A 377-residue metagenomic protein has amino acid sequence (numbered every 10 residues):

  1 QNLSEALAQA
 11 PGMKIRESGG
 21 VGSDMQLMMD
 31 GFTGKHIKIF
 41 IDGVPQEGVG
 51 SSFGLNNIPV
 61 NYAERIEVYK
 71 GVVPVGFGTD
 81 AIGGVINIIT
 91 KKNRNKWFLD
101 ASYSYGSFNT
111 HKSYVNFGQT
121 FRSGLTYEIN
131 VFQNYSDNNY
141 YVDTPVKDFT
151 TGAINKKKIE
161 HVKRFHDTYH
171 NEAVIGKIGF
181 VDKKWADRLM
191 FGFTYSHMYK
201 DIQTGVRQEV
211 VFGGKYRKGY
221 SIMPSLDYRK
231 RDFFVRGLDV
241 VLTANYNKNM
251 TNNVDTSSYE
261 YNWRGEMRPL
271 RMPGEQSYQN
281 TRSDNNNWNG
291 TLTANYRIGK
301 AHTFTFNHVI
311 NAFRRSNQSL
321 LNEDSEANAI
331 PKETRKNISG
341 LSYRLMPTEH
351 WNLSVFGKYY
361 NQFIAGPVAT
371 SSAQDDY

Functional and structural regions predicted by a protein language model:
L3-A6, S23-M28, F40, F53-P59 (+4 more regions): N-terminal periplasmic accessory domains that precede and gate Gram-negative outer-membrane beta-barrel machines
S4-P45: Extracytoplasmic beta-strand/coil segments of soluble accessory domains associated with Gram-negative outer-membrane
Q9, H36, V44-G71: Short acidic/polar hinge/loop motifs at secondary-structure boundaries that mediate gating or recognition
S23, Y62, I82, N95 (+5 more regions): Exposed loop/turn and edge beta-strand positions of beta-sandwich/beta-sheet ligand-binding modules
N95, S104, F121-R207: Periplasmic-side early beta-strands and strand-to-turn transitions of outer-membrane beta-barrels
D100-N116, F149-A173, R207-S225, S277-D284 (+2 more regions): Outer-membrane beta-barrel proteins
I175-M198, R217-Y377: Face-selective signature of the C-terminal outer-membrane beta-barrel domain
